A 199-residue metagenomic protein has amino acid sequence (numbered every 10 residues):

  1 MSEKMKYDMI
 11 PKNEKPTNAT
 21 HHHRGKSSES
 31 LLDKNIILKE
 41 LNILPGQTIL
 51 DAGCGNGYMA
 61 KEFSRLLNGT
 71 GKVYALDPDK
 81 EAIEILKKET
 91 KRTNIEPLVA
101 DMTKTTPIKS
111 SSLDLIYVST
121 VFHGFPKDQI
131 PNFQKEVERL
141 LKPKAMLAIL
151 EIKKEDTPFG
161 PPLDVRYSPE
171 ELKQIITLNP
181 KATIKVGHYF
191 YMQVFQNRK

Functional and structural regions predicted by a protein language model:
K6, A19-I36: Conserved SAM-binding loop and adjacent beta-strand
S28-P45, E62: Conserved alpha-helix/loop element of class I SAM-dependent methyltransferases that forms part of the SAM/SAH-binding
L50, N56-K104: Class I SAM-dependent methyltransferase SAM/SAH-binding core
T106-I116: A short acidic, Gly/Pro-enriched loop at the edge of an enzyme's catalytic core that lines a small-molecule cofactor
D114-D128: A short SAM/SAH-binding and catalytic strip from SAM-dependent methyltransferases
P131-P143: A short glycine-rich, Lys/Arg-flanked "PGG" loop and its adjoining helix->strand segment in the class I
K144-E151: Conserved beta-strand signature within the Rossmann-like core of class I S-adenosyl-L-methionine
I184-K199: Core SAM-dependent methyltransferase catalytic element
